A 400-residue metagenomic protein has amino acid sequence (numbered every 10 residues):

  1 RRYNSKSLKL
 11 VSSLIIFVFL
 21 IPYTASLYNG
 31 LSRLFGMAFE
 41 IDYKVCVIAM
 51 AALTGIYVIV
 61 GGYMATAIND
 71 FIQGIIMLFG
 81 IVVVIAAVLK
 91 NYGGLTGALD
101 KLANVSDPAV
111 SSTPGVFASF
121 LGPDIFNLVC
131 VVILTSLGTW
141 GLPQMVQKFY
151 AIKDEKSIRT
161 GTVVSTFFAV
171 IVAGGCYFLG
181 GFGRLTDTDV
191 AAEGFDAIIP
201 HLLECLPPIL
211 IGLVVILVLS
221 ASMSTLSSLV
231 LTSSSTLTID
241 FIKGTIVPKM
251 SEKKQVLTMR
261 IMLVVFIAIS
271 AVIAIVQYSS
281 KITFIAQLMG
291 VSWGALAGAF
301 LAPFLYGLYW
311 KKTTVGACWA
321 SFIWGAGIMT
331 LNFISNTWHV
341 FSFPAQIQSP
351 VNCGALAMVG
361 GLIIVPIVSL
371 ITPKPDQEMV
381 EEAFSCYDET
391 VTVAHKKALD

Functional and structural regions predicted by a protein language model:
R1-D400: Membrane-embedded helix-loop-helix hairpins and adjacent transmembrane boundary segments in multi-pass transporters
